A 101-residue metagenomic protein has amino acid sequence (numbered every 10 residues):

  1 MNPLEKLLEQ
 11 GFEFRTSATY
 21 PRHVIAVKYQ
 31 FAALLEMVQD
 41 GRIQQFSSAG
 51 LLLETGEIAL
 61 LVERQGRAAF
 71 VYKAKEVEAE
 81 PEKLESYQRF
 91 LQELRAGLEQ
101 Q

Functional and structural regions predicted by a protein language model:
M1-Q30, Q100: Negatively charged, low-complexity tracts enriched in Asp/Glu with abundant Ser/Thr
N2-P3, E57, R89: Exposed alpha-helical structural elements
L7, F12-F14, V24-A26, L35-M37 (+3 more regions): Hydrophobic beta-strand residues in large extracellular and virion-surface proteins
P21-K28, G50-T55, E80, L84: Short, structured coil/loop segments at alpha-helix boundaries
L34-V77: Intrinsically disordered, low-complexity regulatory segments enriched in Ser/Thr/Pro and charged residues
E63-Q101: A conserved amphipathic terminal alpha-helix motif
